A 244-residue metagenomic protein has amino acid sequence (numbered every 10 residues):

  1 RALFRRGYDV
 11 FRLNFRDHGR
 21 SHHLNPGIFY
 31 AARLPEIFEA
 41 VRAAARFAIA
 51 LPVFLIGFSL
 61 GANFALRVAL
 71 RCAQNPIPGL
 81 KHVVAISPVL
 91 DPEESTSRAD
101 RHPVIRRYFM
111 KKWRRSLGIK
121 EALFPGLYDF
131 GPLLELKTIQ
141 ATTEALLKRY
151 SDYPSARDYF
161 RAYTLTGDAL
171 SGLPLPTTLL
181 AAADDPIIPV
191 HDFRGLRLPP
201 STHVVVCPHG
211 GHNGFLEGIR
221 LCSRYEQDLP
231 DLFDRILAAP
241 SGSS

Functional and structural regions predicted by a protein language model:
R1-R12: Short amphipathic alpha-helix adjacent to the substrate-entry channel of hydrolases
A2, R16-F54: Catalytic nucleophile-loop/oxyanion-hole region of alpha/beta-hydrolase and closely related hydrolase-like folds
R16-G19, L90, G211-H212: Alpha/beta-hydrolase active-site loop signature
F54-Y150: Alpha/beta-hydrolase-fold enzymes
A145-A169: Active-site nucleophile elbow and catalytic-triad environment of alpha/beta-hydrolase enzymes
L173, L179-A181, D185: Short beta-strand/loop motif that positions the catalytic acidic residue of the alpha/beta-hydrolase fold
A183-H203, C207: Conserved loop-alpha-helix segment in the C-terminal half of the alpha/beta-hydrolase fold that carries the catalytic
P208-S244: Catalytic active-site module of serine/aspartate enzymes centered on a nucleophile-bearing elbow/loop
